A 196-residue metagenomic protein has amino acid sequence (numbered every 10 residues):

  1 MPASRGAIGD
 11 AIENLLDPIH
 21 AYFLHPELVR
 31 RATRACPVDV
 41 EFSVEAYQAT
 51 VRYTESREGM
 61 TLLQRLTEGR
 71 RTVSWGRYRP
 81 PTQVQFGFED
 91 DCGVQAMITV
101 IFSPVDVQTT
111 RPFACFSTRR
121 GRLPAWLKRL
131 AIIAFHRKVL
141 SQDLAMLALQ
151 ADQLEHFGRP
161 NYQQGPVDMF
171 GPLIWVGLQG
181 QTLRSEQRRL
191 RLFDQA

Functional and structural regions predicted by a protein language model:
M1-A196: C-terminal catalytic domain of Rieske-type non-heme iron oxygenases
